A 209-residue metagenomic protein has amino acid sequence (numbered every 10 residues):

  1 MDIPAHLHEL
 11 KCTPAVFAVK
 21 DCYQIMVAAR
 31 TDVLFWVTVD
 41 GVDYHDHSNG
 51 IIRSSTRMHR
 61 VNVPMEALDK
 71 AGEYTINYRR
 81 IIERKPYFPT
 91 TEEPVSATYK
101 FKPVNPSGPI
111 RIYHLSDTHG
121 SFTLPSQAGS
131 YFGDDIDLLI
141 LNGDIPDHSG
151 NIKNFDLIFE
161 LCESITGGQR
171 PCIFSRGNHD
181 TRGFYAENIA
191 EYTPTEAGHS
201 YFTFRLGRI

Functional and structural regions predicted by a protein language model:
M1-Y113: Acidic, histidine-bearing metal-coordination/catalytic regions of metal-dependent phosphoesterases
A18, L141, R205-L206: Generic beta-strand structural signal
M26, V33-V37, H45, F132-L138 (+2 more regions): His/acidic metal-ligating clusters that form di-metal
V27, S116, R176: Pocket-edge structural micro-motifs
P86-F88, D156-I209: Extended active-site neighborhood of metal-dependent phosphoesterases/phosphodiesterases
T91-N142, P146-H148: An acidic-aromatic substrate-binding cleft motif
G120-L124, D147-G150, R176-Y185: Active-site environment of divalent metal-dependent phosphoester hydrolases
L124-Y131, K153-L161: A short acidic, amphipathic alpha-helical/loop segment
